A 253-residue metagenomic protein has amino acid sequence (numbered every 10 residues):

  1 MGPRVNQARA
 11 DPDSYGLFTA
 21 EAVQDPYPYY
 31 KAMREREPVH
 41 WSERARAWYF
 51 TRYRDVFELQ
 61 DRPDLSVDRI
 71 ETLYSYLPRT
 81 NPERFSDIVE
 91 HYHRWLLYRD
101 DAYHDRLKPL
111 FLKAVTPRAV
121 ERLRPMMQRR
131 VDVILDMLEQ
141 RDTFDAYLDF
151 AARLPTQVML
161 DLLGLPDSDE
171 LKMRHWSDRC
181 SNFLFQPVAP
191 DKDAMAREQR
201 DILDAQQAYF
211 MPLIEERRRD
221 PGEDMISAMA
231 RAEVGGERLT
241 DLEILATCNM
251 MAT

Functional and structural regions predicted by a protein language model:
M1-Y147, Q157-R174, D178-K192, A196-D201 (+1 more regions): Active-site substrate-recognition loop segments, prototypically the cytochrome P450 B′-helix/B-C loop
L107, A152, G222-M225, T240-L245: N-terminal alpha-helical segment
P155, F210, M229: Conserved hydrophobic/aromatic pocket- or pore-lining residues that grip, position, or stack substrates in active sites
L160, L203-Q207, E233-T253: Central I-helix of cytochrome P450 enzymes
P166-S168, I214-E223: Proline-centered turn/helix-capping motifs that create local helix->coil transitions or kinks
R174-H175, R219-M229: Short, charged hinge/linker segments at domain and secondary-structure junctions
P190-D193, I226-A232: Short linear capping/connector segments at secondary-structure termini
Y209-E216, A232: Generic, well-ordered alpha-helical scaffold segments in large soluble proteins
